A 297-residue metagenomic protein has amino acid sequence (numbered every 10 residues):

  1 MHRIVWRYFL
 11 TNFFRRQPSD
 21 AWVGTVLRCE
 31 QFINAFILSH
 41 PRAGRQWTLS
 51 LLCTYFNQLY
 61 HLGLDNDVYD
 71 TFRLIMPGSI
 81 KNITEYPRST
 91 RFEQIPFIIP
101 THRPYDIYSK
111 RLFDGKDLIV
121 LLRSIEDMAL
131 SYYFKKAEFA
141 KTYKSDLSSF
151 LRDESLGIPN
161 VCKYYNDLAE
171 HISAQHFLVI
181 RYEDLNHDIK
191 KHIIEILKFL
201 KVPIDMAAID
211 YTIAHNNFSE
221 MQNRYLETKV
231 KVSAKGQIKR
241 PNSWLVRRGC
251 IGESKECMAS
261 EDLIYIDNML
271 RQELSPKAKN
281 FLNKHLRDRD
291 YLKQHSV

Functional and structural regions predicted by a protein language model:
M1-I180, L245-V297: PAPS-dependent sulfotransferase catalytic domain
R28, I33, D205, I238-P241: Hydrophobic alpha-helical segments and their boundary regions
G44-Q58, I180-I204, T212, E220: PAPS/PAP-binding and catalytic site of the sulfotransferase fold
L62-D70, I204, A208-T228: Acidic, glycine-rich loop-and-strand cores that form catalytic or ligand-binding grooves in diverse globular domains
K191-I194, K198, A207-D210, A214 (+4 more regions): Replace "anionic and nucleotidyl ligands
I213-N268: PAPS-dependent sulfotransferase catalytic core
